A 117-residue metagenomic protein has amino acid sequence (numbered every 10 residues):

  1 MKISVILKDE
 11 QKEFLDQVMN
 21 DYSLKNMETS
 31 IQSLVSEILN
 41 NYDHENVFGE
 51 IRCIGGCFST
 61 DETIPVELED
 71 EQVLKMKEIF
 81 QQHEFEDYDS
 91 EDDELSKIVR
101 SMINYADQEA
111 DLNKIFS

Functional and structural regions predicted by a protein language model:
M1-L7, M19, V47-K75, F80: Short Lys/Arg-rich basic patches
D9-S33, D70-D93, K97: Surface-exposed, Lys/Arg-rich phosphate-binding patches that contact polyanionic backbones
K25-E50, D87-S117: Short, basic amphipathic alpha-helical segments that act as recognition/interaction helices in nucleic-acid-binding
